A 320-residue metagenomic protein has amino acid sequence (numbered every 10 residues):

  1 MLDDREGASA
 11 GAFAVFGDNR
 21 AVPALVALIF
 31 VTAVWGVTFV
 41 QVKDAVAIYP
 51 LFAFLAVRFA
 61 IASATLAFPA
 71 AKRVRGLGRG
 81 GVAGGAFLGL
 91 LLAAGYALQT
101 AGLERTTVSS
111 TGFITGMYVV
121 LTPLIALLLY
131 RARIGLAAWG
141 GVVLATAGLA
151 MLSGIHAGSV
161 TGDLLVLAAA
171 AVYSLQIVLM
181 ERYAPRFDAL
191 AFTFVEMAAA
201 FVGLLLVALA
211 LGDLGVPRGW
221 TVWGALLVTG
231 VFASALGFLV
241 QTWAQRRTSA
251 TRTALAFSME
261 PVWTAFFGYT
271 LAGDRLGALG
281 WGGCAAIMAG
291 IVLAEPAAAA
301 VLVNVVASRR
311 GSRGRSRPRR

Functional and structural regions predicted by a protein language model:
L2-E6, L66, L88, L92 (+5 more regions): Hydrophobic transmembrane alpha-helices of multi-pass small-molecule transport proteins
L2-G17, V22, V26, F59 (+4 more regions): C-terminal-most transmembrane helix of multi-pass membrane proteins
A33-G36, V40, A67, G89 (+9 more regions): Hydrophobic/small/kink-forming positions within alpha-helical transmembrane segments of polytopic membrane proteins
V34, T38-F39, A67-T115, M151 (+1 more regions): Specific transmembrane alpha-helical segments of multi-pass solute transporters/efflux pumps, especially DMT/EamA
V37, Q41-D44, I48, I61-G78 (+5 more regions): Membrane-interface helix-cap regions at the ends of transmembrane helices in multi-pass membrane proteins
V40, F52, A62-L66, T122-L124 (+5 more regions): Transmembrane alpha-helical segments that form core, pore/gating elements of small-molecule transporters/exporters
A56-V57, T111-V119, L179-V202, S234-T270: Helix-helix packing/entry segments at the starts of transmembrane helices
T65-R75, Y118-G140, V262-G282: C-terminal transmembrane-helix exit sites in multi-pass transporters
